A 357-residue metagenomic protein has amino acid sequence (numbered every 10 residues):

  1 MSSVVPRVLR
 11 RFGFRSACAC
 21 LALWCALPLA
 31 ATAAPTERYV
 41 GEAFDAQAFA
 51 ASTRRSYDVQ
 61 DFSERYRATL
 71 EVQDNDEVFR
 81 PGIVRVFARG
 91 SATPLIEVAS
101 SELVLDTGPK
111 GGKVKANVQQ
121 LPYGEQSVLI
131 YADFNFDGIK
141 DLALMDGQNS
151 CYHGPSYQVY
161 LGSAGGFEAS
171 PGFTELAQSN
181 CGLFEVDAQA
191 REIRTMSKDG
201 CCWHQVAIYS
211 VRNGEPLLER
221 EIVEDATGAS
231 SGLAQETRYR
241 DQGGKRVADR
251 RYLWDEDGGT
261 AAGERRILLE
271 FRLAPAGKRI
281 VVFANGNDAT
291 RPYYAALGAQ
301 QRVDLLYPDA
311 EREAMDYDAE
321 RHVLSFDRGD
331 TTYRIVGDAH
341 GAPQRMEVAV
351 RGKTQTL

Functional and structural regions predicted by a protein language model:
S16-P28: Bacterial N-terminal signal peptides
C25, A30-P94, D187-R265, T331 (+1 more regions): Acidic, small-residue rich beta-repeat scaffolds with periodic aromatic anchors
R54-V59, G124-F134, S179-R194: Beta-propeller blade termini
F87-S91, Y152-G172, I208-N213: Beta-propeller blade repeat segments, especially FG-GAP/WD-type strand-to-loop junctions in 6- to 7-bladed propeller
L105-S127, E175-F184, W203, S231: Repeat-based blade/solenoid architectures
D137: Acidic carboxylate motifs that coordinate Ca2+ or other divalent cations, activating on Asp/Glu
L142-D146: Hydrophobic beta-strand segments that make up the repeating blades of beta-propeller and related beta-repeat
G259-L357: Cysteine-centric segments in proteins
